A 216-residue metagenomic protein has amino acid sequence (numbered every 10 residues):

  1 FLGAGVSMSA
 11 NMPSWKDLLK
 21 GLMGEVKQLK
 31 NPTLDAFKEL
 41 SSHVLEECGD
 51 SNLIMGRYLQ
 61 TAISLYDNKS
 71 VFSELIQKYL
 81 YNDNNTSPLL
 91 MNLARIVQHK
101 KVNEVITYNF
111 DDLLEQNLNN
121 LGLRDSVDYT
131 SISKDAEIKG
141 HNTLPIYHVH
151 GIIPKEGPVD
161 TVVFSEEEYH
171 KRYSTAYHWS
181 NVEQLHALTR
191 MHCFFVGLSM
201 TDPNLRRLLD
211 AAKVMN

Functional and structural regions predicted by a protein language model:
F1-N216: Conserved catalytic-core helix/loop/strand module for nucleotide-ribose chemistry
